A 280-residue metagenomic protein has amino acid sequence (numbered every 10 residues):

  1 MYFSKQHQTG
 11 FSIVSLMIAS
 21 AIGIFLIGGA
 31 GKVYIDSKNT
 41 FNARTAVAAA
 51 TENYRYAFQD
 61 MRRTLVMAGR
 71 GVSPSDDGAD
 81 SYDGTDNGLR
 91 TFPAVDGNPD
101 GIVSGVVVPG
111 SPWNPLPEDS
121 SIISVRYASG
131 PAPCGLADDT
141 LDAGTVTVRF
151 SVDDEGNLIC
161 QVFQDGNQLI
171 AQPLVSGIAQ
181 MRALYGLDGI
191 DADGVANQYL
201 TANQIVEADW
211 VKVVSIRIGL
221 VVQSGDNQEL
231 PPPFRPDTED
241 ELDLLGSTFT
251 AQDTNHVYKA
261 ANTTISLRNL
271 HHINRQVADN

Functional and structural regions predicted by a protein language model:
Y2-A68, Q276: Aliphatic-rich helix starts adjacent to a transmembrane/signal segment
N39, R44-V47, Y54-S215, G219 (+3 more regions): N-terminal pilin/flagellin-like segments and related low-complexity appendage regions
